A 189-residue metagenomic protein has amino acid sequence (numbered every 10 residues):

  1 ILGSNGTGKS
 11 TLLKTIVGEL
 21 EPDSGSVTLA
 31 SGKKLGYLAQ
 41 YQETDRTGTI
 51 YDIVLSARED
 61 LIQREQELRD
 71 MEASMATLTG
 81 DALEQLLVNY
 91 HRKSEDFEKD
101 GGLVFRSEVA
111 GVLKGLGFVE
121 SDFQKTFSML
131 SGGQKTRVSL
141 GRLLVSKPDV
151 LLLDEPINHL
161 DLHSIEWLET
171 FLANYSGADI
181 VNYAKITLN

Functional and structural regions predicted by a protein language model:
I1-N189: ABC ATP-binding cassette signature C-motif
